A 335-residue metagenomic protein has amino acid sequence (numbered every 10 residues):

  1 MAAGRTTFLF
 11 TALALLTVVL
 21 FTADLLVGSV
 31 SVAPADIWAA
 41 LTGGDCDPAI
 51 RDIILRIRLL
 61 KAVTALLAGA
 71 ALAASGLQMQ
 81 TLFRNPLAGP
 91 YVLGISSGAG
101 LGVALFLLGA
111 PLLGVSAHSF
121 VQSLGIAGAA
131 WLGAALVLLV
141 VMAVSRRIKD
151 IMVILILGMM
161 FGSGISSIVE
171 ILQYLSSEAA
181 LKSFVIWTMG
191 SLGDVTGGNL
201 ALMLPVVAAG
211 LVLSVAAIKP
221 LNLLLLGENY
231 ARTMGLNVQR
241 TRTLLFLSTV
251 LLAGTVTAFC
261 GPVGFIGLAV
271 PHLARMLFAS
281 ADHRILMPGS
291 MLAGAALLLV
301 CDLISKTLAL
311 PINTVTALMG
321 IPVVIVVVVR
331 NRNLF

Functional and structural regions predicted by a protein language model:
M1-F335: Alpha-helical transmembrane segments in inner-membrane proteins
